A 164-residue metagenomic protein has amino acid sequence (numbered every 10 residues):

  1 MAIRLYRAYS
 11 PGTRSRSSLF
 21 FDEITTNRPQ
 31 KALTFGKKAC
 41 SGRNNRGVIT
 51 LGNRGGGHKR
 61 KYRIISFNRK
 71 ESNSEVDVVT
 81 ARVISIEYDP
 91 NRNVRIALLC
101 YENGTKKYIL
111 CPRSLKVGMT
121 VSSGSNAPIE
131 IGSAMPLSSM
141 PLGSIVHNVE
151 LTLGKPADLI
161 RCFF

Functional and structural regions predicted by a protein language model:
M1-V94, G104, R113-F164: Basic, glycine/proline-rich low-complexity segments that contact nucleic acids
A97-Y101: SH3/SH3-like beta-barrel fold
